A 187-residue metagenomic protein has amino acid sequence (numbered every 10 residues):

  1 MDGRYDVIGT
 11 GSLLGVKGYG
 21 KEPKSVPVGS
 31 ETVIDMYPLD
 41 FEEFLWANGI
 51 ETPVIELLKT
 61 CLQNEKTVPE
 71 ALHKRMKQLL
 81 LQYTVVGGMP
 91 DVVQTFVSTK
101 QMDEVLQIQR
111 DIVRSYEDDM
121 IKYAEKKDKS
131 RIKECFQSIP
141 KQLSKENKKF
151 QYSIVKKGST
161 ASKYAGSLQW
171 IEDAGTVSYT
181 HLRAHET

Functional and structural regions predicted by a protein language model:
M1: Conserved nucleotide-sensing/catalytic segment adjacent to the nucleotide-binding pocket in NTP-handling enzymes
D6-S12: Structural recognition of the conserved hydrophobic beta-strand(s) that form the central parallel beta-sheet of P-loop
I8, T32-I34: Hydrophobic/aromatic beta-strand patches that form the interior of the parallel beta-sheet core in alpha/beta enzyme
S12-K17, L39-E42: Conserved nucleotide-binding/hydrolysis micro-motifs of P-loop NTPases
V16-E31: Short regulatory helix/loop adjacent to the ATP-binding pocket of P-loop NTPases
I34-D91: Amphipathic alpha-helical segments of the small helical/lid subdomains adjacent to P-loop NTPase cores
S98, M102-E186: Accessory nucleic acid-recognition modules appended to NTPase machines
